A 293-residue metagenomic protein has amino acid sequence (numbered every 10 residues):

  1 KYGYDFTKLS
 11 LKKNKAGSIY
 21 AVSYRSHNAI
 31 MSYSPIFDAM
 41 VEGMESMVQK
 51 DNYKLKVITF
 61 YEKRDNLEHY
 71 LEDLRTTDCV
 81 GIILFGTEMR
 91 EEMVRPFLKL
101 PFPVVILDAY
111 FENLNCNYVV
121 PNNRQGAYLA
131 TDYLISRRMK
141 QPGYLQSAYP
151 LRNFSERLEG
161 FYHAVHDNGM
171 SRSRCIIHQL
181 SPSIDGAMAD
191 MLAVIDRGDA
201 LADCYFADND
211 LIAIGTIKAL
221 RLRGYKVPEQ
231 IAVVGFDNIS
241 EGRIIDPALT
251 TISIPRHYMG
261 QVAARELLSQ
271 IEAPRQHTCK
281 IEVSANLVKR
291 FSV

Functional and structural regions predicted by a protein language model:
K1-K15: N-terminal helix-turn-helix DNA-binding module of bacterial transcription factors
D5, K54, P103, K140 (+2 more regions): Residue-level detector of anion-binding/catalytic polar loops
D5, V80, M139-P142, D203: Short acidic/polar active-site loop segments enriched in Thr and Asp
A16, Y133-P142: Glycine-rich phosphate/diphosphate-binding loops that line cofactor/substrate pockets in enzymes
A16-D132, I195-A200, L211: Alpha-helical recognition/docking segments in bacterial nutrient-uptake and carbohydrate-utilization systems
S26-A39, V57-D65, V119-L129, L145-L192 (+4 more regions): Hinge/beta->alpha junction and helix N-cap segments in small-molecule ligand-binding domains
M188, L192-V293: Flexible loop/turn connectors
